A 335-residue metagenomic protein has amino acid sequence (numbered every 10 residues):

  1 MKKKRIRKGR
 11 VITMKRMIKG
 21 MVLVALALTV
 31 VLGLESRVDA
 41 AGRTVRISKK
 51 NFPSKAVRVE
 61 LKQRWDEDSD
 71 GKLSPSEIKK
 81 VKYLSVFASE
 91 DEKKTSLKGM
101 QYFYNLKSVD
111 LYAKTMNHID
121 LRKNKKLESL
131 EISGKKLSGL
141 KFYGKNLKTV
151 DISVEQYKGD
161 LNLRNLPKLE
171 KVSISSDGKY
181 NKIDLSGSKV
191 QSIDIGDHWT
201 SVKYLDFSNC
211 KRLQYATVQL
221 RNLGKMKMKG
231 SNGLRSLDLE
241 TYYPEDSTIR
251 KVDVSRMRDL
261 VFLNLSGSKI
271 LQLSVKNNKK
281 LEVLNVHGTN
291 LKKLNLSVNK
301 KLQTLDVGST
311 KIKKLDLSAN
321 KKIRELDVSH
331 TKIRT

Functional and structural regions predicted by a protein language model:
R5-L23, L28, L34-S108, K125 (+11 more regions): N-terminal capping/linker segments that flank leucine-rich repeat
R7-G9, T13, N285, D306 (+2 more regions): Composition-driven detection of intrinsically disordered, low-complexity segments
Y83-K93, D110-M116, E131-L137, N146 (+15 more regions): Concave beta-strand-loop units of leucine-rich repeat
L97-Q101, H118-R122, G139-F142, D160-R164 (+8 more regions): The feature encodes a structural signal of leucine-rich repeats
L281-E282, K301-L302, K322-R324: Change "centered on extracellular leucine-rich repeats
T335: Polybasic, positively charged surfaces/segments
